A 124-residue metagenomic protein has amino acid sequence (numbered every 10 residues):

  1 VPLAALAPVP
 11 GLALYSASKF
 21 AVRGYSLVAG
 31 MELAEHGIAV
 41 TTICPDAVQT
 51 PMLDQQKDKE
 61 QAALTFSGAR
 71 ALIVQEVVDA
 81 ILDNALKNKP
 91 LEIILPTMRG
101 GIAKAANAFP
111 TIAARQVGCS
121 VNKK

Functional and structural regions predicted by a protein language model:
P2: Residue(s) in the substrate-gating loop at a strand-loop-helix junction that position the organic substrate next
A5-A7: Conserved catalytic-site region of short-chain dehydrogenase/reductase
V9-A13: Active-site loop immediately N-terminal to the catalytic Tyr-X3-Lys motif of short-chain dehydrogenase/reductase
S18: Active-site helix of classical SDR
M31-E35: Alpha-helical segment proximal to the catalytic Tyr-Lys
H36-T41: Rossmann-like NAD(H)/NADP(H) cofactor-binding core
T42, L64-G100: C-terminal helical subdomain
P45-Q55, K59-A63: Short, flexible catalytic-loop segment of classical short-chain dehydrogenase/reductase
